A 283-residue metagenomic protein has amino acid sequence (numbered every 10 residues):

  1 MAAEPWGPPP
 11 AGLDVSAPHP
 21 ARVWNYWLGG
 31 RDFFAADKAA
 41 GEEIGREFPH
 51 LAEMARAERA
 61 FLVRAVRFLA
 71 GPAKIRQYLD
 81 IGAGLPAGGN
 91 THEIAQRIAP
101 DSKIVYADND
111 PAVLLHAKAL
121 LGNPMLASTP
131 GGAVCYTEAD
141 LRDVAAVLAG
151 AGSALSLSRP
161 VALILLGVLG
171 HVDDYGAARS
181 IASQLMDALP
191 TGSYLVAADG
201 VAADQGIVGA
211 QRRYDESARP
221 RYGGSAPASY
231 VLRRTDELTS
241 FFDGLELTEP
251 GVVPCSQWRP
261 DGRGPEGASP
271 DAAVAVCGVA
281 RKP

Functional and structural regions predicted by a protein language model:
M1-A139, D143-A145, A149-L157, V274: Rossmann-like AdoMet
W24, E246-R259: Conserved S-adenosyl-L-methionine
L141-R142, A151-R179, L185: A short SAM/SAH-binding and catalytic strip from SAM-dependent methyltransferases
A162-I164, A188-A202: Conserved beta-strand signature within the Rossmann-like core of class I S-adenosyl-L-methionine
L169-H171, G200-D204: Short "lid" loop at the C-terminus of a central beta-strand within the Rossmann-like core of SAM-dependent
G209-R234: Conserved Class I S-adenosyl-L-methionine
A228-V252: Short alpha-helix
G251, W258-P283: Core SAM-dependent methyltransferase catalytic element
